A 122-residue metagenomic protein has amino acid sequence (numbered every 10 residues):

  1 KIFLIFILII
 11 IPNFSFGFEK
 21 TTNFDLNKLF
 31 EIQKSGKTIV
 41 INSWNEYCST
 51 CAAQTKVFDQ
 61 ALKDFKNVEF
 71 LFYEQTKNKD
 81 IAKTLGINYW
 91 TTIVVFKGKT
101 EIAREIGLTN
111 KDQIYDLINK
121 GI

Functional and structural regions predicted by a protein language model:
I2-I11: Sec-dependent N-terminal signal peptides
S15-E19: Boundary at the C-terminal end of the N-terminal hydrophobic targeting segment
K20, S43, L62, N67-D80: Thiol-based oxidoreductase modules, predominantly thioredoxin-like and allied folds used for disulfide exchange
K20-T38: A short beta-strand-turn-helix
G36-I39, S43-Y47, Y89: Short pre-active-site segment immediately N-terminal to redox-active cysteine/selenocysteine motifs in thiol-based
T50-D64: Typically the conserved alpha-helix immediately C-terminal to a functionally engaged Cys/Sec in thioredoxin-like
L85-V94: Structural micro-motif
K97-I122: Non-catalytic, surface beta->alpha helical segment in thiol-disulfide oxidoreductase systems
